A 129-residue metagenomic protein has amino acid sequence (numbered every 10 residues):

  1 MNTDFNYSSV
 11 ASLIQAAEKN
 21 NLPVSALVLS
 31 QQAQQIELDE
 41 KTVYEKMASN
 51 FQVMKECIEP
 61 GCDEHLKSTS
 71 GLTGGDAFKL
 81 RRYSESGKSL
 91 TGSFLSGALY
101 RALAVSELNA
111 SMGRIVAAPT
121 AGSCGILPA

Functional and structural regions predicted by a protein language model:
M1-M112: Generic N-terminal targeting/processing segments that precede catalytic cores or assembly contacts
Y100-A104, C124-A129: Contiguous, well-ordered alpha-helical segments that form the cores/surfaces of helical PPI scaffolds
M112-P128: Conserved phosphate/anionic-ligand binding catalytic regions in large, soluble enzymes, centered on
